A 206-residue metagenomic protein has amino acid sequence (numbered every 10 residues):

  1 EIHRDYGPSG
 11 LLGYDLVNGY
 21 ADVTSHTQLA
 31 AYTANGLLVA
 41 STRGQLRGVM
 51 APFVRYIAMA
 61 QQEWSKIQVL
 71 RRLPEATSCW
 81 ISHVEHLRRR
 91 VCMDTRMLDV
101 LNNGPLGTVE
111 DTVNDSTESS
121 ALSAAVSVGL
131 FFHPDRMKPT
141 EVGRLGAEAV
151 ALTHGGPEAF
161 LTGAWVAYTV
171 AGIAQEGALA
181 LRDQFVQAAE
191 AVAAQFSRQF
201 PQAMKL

Functional and structural regions predicted by a protein language model:
E1-L206: Structured, active/binding-site neighborhoods that engage oxygen-rich ligands
